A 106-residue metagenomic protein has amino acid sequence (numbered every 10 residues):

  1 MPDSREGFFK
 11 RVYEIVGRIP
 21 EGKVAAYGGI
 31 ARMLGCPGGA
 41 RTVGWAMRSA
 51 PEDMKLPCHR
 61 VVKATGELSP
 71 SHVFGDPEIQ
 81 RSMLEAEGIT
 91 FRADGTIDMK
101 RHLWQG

Functional and structural regions predicted by a protein language model:
M1-G106: Nucleic acid-binding interface residues in structured DNA/RNA-binding domains, emphasizing the DNA-engaging scaffolds
